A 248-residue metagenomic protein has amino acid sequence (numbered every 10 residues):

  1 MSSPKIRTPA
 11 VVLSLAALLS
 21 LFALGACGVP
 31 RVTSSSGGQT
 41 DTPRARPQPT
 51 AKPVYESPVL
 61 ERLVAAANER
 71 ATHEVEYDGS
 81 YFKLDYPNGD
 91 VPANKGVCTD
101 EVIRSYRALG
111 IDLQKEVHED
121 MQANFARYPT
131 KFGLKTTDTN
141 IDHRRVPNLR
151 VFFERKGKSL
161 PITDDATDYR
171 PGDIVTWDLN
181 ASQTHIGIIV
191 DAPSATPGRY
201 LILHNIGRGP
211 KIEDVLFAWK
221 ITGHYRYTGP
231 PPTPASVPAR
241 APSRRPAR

Functional and structural regions predicted by a protein language model:
A23-A26: C-terminal motif of bacterial Sec signal peptides marking the signal peptidase cleavage site
G28-R31: Bacterial signal peptide processing site
P49-S57, L84-A93, K135-T139, L160-D164 (+1 more regions): Second-shell loop/turn segments in exported
P53-L60, E74, V91-T99, D142 (+2 more regions): Solvent-exposed, acidic/flexible segments
V64, Q122-I202: ...with weaker cross-activation on analogous glycine-rich loops/strands in unrelated enzymes
N68, T72, I103-I111, H118 (+2 more regions): Sec-exported extracytoplasmic/periplasmic mature domains
D78-T99, D112-T136: Acidic helix-start/capping segments at beta-turn-to-alpha-helix junctions
P197-R248: Low-complexity, Gly/Ser/Thr/Pro-rich intrinsically disordered linker/tail segments
